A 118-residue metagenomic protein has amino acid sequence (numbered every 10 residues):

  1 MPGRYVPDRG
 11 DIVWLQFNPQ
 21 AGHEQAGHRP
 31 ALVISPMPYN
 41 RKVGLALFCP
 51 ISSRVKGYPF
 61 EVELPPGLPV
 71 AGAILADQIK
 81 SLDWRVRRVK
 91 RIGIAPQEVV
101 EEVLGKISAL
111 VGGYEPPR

Functional and structural regions predicted by a protein language model:
M1-R118: Conserved functional hotspots at enzyme active or ligand-binding sites that engage polyanionic ligands
